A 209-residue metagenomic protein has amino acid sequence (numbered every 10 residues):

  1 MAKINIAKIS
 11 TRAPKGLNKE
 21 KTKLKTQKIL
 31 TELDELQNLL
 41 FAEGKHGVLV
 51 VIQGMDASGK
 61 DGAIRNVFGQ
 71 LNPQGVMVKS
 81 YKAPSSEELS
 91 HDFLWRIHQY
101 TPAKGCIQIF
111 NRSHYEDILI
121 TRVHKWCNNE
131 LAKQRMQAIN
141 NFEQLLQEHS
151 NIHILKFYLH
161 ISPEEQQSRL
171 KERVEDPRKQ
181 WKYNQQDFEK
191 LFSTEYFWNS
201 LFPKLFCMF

Functional and structural regions predicted by a protein language model:
M1-F209: Glycine-rich phosphate-binding loop of ATP-dependent small-molecule kinases
